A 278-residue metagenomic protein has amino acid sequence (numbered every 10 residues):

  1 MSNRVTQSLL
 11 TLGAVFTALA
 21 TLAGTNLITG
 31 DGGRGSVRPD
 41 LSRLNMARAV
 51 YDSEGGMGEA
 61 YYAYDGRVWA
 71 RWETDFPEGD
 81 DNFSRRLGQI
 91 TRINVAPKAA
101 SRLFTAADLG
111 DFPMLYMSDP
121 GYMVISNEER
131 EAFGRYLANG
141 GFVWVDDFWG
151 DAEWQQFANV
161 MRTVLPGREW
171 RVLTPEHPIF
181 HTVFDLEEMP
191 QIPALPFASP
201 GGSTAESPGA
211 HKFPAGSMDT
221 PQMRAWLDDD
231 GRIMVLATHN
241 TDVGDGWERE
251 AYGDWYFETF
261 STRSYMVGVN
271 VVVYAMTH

Functional and structural regions predicted by a protein language model:
S2-G13: Bacterial N-terminal signal peptides that target proteins for export
A23-M114, P120-G121, D242-H278: Aromatic-Pro/Gly-enriched surface loop or interdomain linker that acts as a lid/target-recognition segment
S42-L44, G110-L115, N139-V143, R168-E169 (+1 more regions): Loop/turn elements at helix/coil->beta-strand transitions in domains of secreted/extracellular proteins
M46, M114-W154: Short alpha-beta junction capping motif
E54-Y62, E153-R249, F260, Y265: An acidic, glycine-rich "communication" segment
G79, F83, E129-A132, E153-M161 (+1 more regions): Stable alpha-helical elements in mature extracytoplasmic
I93-L103, V145-F148, R168-E176: Surface-exposed patches in mature extracellular/periplasmic domains of secreted proteins
